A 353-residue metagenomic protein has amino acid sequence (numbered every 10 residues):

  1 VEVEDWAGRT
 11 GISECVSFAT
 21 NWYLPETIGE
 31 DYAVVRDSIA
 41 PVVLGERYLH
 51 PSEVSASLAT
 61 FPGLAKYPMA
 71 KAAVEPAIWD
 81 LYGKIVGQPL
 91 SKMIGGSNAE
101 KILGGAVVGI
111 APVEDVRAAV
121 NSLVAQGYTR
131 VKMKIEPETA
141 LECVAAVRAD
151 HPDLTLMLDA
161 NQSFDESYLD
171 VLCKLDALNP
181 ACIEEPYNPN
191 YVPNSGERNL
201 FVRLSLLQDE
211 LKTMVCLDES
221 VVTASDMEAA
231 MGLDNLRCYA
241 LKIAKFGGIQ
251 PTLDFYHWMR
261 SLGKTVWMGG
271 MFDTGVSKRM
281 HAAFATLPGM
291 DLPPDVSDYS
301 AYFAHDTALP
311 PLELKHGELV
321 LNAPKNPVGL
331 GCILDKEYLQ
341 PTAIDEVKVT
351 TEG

Functional and structural regions predicted by a protein language model:
V1, G8, I39, V74 (+8 more regions): Conserved, mostly hydrophobic/aromatic
E4-I85: Metal- or metallocofactor-binding catalytic centers and their adjacent structured scaffolds across diverse enzyme
A33-A40, E75, W79-D80, A145 (+4 more regions): Predominant activation on well-ordered alpha-helical scaffold segments within soluble catalytic domains
Y82-G83, Q208, M259, A285: A generic structural signal for well-ordered alpha-helical segments
I85-G109, C143, P152: N-terminal small/glycine-rich loop or linker at the start of catalytic domains across soluble metabolic enzymes
L123-V131: Catalytic domains of carbohydrate-active enzymes, especially glycoside hydrolases
M133, E138-S277, D306-T307, L314: Catalytic core of soluble alpha/beta enzymes
F272-G353: Flexible C-terminal active-site loop/helix
